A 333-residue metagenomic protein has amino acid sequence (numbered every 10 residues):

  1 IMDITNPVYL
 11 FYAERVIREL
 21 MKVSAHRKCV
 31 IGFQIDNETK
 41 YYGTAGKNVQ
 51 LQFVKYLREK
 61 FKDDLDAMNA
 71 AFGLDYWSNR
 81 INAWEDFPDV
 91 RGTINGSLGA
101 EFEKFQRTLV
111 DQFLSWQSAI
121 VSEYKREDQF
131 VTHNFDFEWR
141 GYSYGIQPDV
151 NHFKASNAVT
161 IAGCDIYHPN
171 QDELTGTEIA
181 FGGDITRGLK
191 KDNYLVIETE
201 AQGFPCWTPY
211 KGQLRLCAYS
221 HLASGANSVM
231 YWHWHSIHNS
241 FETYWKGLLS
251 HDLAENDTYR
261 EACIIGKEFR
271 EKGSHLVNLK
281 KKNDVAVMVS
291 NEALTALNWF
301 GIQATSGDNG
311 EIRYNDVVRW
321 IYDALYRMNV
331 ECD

Functional and structural regions predicted by a protein language model:
I1-I161, D165-D172, G176-E178: Polysaccharide-binding and catalytic clefts of secreted carbohydrate-active enzymes
F87, S115, E127, S156-D333: Carbohydrate-binding surfaces of carbohydrate-active enzymes
